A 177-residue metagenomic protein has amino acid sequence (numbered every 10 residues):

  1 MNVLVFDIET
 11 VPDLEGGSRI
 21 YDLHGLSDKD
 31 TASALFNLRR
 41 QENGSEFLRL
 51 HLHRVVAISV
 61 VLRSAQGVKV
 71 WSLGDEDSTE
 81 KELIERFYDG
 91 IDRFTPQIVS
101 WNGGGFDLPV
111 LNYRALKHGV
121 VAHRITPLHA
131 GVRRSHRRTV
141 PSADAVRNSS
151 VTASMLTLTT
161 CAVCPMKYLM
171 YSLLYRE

Functional and structural regions predicted by a protein language model:
M1-G90: Conserved RNase H-like, two-metal-ion catalytic cores of nucleic-acid enzymes
M1-N2, H53-V56, V61-D77, D89-A162 (+1 more regions): Metal-dependent phosphoesterase core characteristic of DEDDh/y 3'-5' exonuclease domains
D7-E9, D107, K167: Acidic active-site catalytic centers that drive phospho-/nucleotidyl reactions and related ester hydrolyses
